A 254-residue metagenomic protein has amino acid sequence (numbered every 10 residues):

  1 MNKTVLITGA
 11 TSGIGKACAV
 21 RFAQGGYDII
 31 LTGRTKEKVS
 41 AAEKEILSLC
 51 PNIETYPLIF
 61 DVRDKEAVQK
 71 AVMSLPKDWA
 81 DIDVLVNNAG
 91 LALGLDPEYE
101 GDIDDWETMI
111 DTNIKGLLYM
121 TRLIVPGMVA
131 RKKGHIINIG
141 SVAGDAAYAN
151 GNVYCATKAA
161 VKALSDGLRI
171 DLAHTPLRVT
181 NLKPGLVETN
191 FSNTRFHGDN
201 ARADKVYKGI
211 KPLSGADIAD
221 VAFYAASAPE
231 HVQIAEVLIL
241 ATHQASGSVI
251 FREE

Functional and structural regions predicted by a protein language model:
T11-G13, T35: Conserved glycine-rich cofactor-binding loop
Y27-A41: Conserved glycine-rich Rossmann-like NAD(P)H-binding loop of the short-chain dehydrogenase/reductase
K36-E37, I59-A71, I103: The beta1-alpha1 cofactor-binding region of Rossmann-like NAD(H)/NADP(H)-dependent oxidoreductases
D96-E98, D102-I110: Substrate-binding pocket helix/loop in short-chain dehydrogenase/reductase
T121, T157: Active-site helix of classical SDR
S141: Residue(s) in the substrate-gating loop at a strand-loop-helix junction that position the organic substrate next
N181-G185, A201-S248: C-terminal helical subdomain
